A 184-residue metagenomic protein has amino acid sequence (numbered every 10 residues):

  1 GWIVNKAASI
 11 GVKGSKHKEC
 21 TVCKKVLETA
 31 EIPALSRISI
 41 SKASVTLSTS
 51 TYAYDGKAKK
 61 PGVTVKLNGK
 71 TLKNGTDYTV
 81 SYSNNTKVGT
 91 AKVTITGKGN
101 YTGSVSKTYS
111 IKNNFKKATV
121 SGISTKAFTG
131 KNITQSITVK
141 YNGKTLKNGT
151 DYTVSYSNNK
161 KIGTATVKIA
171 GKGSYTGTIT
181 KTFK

Functional and structural regions predicted by a protein language model:
G1-H17, K70-T102, K107, K144-K181: Serine/threonine-rich, repeat-prone extracellular segments and beta-strand-based repeat modules of secreted/surface
G1-I40: Thrombospondin type-1
N5, C23-V26, K57, S104 (+3 more regions): General secretory precursor processing signal
N5-K6, E28, I32, S41-A43 (+5 more regions): N-terminal cationic amphipathic segment used for targeting or macromolecule association
I10, R37-V45, T49-T51, Y82-N84 (+6 more regions): Compositionally biased regions
E31-R37, Y109-N113, F183-K184: Interdomain boundary/hinge segments at the C-termini of tandem beta-sandwich modules
I38-K70, N114-K144: Solvent-exposed, low-complexity, repeat-rich "mucin-like" stalks and linkers
V45-L47, V63-V65, V80, V93-I95 (+6 more regions): Hydrophobic beta-strand residues in large extracellular and virion-surface proteins
